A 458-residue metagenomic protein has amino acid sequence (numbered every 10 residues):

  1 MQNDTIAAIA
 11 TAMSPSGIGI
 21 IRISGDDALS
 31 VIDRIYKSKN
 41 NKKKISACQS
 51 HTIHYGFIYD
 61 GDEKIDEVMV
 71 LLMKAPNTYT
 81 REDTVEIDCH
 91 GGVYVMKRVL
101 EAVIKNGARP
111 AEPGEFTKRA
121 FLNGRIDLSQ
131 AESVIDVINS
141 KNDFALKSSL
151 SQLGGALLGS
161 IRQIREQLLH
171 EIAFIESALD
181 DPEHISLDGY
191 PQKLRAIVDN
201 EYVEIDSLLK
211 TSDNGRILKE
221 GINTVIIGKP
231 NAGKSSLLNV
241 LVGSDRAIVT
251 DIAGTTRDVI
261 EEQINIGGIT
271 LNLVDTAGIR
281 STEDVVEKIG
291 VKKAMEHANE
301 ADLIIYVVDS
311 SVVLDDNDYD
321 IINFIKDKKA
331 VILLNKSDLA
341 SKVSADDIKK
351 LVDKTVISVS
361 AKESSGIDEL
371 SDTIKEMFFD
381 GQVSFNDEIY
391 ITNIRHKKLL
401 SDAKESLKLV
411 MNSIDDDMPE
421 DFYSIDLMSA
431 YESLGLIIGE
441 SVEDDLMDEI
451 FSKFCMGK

Functional and structural regions predicted by a protein language model:
M1-K147, S151, G155, V331: A glycine-rich (often HGG/GG-containing) alpha/beta subdomain
Q2-I9, M13, D143-N265, T282-D284 (+2 more regions): C-terminal-of-GTPase-core extension/linker across diverse P-loop GTPases
H54-D66, V70-K74, G254-T282, E300-L303: Switch I (G2) and immediately adjacent beta-strands of P-loop GTPase domains
I58, R195, I304-D315: Glycine-rich phosphate-binding loop used to anchor ATP phosphates in small-molecule kinases, encompassing both
G91, L241, T276, V308-S311 (+1 more regions): Glycine-rich, N-terminal phosphate-binding loop of Rossmann-like dinucleotide-binding domains
R109, T270-N272, T355: Conserved beta-strand segments of alpha/beta enzyme cores
L273, V307, L333: Generic enzyme active-site microenvironment
E287-S311: Inter-motif core of Ras-like GTPase G domains
